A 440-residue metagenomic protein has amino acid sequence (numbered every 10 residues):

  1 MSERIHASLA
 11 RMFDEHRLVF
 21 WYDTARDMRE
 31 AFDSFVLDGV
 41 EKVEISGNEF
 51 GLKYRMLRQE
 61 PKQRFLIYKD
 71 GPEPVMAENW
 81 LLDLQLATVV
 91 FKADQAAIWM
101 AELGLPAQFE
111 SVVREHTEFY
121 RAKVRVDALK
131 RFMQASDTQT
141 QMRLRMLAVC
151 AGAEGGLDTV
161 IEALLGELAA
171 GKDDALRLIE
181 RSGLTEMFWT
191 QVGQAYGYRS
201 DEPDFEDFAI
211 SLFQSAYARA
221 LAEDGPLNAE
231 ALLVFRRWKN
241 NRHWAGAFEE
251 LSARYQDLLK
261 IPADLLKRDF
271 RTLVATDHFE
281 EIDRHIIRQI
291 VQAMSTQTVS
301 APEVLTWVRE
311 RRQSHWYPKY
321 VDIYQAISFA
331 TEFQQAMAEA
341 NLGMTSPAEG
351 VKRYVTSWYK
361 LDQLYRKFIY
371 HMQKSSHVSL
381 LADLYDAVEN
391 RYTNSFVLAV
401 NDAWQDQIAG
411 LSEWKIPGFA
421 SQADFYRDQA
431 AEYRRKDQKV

Functional and structural regions predicted by a protein language model:
M1-D437: …; additionally, a secondary subgroup of soluble metalloenzymes is captured
